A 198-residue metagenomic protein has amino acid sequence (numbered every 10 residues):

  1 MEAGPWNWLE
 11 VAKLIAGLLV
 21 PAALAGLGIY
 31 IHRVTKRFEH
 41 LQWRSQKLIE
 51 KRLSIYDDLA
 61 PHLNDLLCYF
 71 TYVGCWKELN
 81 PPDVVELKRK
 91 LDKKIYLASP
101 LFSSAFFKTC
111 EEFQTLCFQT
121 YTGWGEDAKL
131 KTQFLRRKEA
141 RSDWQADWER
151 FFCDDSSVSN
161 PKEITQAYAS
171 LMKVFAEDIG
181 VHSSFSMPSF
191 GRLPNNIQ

Functional and structural regions predicted by a protein language model:
M1-Q42: Membrane-embedded hydrophobic alpha-helical segments
G26-Q198: Conserved non-transmembrane functional hotspots
